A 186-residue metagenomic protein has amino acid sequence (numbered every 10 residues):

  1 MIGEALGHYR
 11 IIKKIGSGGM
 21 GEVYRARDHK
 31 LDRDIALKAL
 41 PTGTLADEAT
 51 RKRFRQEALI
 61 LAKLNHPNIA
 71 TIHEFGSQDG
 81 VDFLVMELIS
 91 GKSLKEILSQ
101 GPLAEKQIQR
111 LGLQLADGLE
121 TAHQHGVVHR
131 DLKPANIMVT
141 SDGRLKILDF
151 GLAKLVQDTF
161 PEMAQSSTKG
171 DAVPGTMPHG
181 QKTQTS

Functional and structural regions predicted by a protein language model:
M1-S186: Conserved ATP-binding/catalytic core of the eukaryotic-like protein kinase fold, especially serine/threonine kinases
